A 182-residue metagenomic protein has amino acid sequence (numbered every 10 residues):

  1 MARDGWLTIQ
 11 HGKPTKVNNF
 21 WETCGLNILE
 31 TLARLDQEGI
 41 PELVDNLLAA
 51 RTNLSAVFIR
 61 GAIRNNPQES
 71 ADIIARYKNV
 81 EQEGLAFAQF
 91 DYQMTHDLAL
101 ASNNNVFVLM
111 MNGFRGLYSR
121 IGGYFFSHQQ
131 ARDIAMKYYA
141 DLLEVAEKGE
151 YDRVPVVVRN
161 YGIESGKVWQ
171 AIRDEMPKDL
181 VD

Functional and structural regions predicted by a protein language model:
M1, G61, V80, A99-A101 (+1 more regions): Hydrophobic side-chain positions on well-ordered alpha-helices, corresponding to helix-helix packing/interface faces
M1-N53, M176: Short linear motifs at protein or domain termini
E30, A49-N65, Q89-A131, E164-W169: Hydrophobic, amphipathic alpha-helical faces that serve as interaction scaffolds
P41, T52, A71, D133-M136: Amphipathic alpha-helical repeat elements characteristic of tetratricopeptide repeat
N66-E81: Amphipathic alpha-helical segments enriched in hydrophobic/aromatic residues interleaved with Lys/Arg
S70-A71, F107, R153-P155: Solenoid-repeat scaffolds in large eukaryotic assemblies
K78-N79, T95, N112-D182: C-terminal all-alpha effector/ligand-binding and dimerization domain of prokaryotic HTH-type transcriptional repressors
